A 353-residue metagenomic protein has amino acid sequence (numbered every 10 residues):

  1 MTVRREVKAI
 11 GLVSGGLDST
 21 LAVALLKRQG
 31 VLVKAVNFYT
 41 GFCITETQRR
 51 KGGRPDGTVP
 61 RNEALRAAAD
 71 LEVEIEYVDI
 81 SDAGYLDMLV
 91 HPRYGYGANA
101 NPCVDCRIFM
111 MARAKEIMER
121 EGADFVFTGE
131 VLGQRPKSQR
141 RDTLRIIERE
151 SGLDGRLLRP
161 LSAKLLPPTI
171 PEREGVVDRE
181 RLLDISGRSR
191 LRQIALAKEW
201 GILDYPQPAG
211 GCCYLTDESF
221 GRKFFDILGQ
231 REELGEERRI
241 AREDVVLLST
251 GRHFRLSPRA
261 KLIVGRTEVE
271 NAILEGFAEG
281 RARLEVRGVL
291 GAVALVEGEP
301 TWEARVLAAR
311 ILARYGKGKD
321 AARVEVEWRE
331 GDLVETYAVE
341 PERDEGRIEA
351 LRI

Functional and structural regions predicted by a protein language model:
M1-E199, L333, E342-R343, R347 (+1 more regions): ATP-dependent adenylation/nucleotidyltransferase module used to activate substrates
R156-I353: AMP-forming adenylation/ATP pyrophosphatase catalytic core
